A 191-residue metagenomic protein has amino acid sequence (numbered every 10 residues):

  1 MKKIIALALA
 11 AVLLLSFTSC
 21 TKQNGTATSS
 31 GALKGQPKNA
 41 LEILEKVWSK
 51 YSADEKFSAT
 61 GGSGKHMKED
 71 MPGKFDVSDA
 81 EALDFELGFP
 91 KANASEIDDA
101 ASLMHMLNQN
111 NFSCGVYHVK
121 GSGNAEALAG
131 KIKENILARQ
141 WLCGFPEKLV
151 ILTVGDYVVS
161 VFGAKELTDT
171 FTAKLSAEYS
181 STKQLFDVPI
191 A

Functional and structural regions predicted by a protein language model:
M1-I4, A8: Positively charged n-region of N-terminal signal peptides that target proteins for export
A11-V12: Repetitive helical segments and hydrophobic/amphipathic motifs
L15-S19: C-terminal motif of bacterial Sec signal peptides marking the signal peptidase cleavage site
T21-S113, V119-A191: Soluble, non-membrane globular domain cores that form compact, hydrophobic packing and curved binding surfaces
